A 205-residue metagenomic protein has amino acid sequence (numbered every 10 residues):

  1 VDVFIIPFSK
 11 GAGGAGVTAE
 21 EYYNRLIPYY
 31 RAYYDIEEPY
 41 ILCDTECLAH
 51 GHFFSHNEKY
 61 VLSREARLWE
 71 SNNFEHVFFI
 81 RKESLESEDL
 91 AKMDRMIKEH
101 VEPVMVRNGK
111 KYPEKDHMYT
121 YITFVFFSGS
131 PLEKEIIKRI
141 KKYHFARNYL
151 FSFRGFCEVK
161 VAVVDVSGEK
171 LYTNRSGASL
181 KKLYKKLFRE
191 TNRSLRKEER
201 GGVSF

Functional and structural regions predicted by a protein language model:
V1-A15: N-terminal amphipathic/basic-hydrophobic helices that include classical n-h-c signal peptides and signal-anchor
G13-G14, G202-F205: Nuclease-adjacent, charged terminal/linker segments that flank catalytic cores
G16-S84: N-terminal, charge-rich interaction modules
I36-L48, V106-F127, L150-C157: Short glycine-rich, low-complexity/disordered patches
E65-N72, G129, E169-A178: Exposed acidic/polar residues on beta-strands and adjacent loops within beta-sheet cores, strongest in beta-propeller
I80, V125, A162-V164: Residues in well-ordered beta-strands of folded domains
S84-Y143: Catalytic cores of nucleic-acid endonucleases
K141-V203: Charged, structured surface patches that assemble and position nucleic-acid processing machinery
